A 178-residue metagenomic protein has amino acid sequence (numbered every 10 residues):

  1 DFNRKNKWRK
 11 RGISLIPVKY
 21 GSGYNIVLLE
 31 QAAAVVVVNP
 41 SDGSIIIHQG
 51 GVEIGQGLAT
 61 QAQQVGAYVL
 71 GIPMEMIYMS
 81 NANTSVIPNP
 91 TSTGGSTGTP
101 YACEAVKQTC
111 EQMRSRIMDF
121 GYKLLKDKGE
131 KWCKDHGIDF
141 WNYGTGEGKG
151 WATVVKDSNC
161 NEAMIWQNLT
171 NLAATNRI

Functional and structural regions predicted by a protein language model:
D1-I46, G50-V69, N83-I178: Cofactor-centric catalytic regions
P73-Y78: Short acidic capping loops at alpha-helix termini that bridge into adjacent secondary structure
